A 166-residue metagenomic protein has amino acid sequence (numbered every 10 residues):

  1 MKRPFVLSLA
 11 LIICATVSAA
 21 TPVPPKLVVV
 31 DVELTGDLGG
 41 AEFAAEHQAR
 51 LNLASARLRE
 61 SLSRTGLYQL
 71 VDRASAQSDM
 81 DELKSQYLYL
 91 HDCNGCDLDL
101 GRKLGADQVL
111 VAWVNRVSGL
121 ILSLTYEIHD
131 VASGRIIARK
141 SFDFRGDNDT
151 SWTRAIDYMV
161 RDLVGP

Functional and structural regions predicted by a protein language model:
M1-L7: Bacterial N-terminal signal peptides that target proteins for export
L7-T16: Bacterial N-terminal signal peptides
A20-L38, A54-S61, T65, H91-N94 (+3 more regions): C-terminal/domain-edge helix-coil "capping" segments
P24-P25, A44-D92: N-terminal segment of the mature soluble domain
D37-G40, D81: A short acidic, helix-capping loop that chelates divalent metal ions and anchors anionic groups
A41-E46, D143: Short coil/turn segments at secondary-structure junctions
D107: Conserved acidic residues
